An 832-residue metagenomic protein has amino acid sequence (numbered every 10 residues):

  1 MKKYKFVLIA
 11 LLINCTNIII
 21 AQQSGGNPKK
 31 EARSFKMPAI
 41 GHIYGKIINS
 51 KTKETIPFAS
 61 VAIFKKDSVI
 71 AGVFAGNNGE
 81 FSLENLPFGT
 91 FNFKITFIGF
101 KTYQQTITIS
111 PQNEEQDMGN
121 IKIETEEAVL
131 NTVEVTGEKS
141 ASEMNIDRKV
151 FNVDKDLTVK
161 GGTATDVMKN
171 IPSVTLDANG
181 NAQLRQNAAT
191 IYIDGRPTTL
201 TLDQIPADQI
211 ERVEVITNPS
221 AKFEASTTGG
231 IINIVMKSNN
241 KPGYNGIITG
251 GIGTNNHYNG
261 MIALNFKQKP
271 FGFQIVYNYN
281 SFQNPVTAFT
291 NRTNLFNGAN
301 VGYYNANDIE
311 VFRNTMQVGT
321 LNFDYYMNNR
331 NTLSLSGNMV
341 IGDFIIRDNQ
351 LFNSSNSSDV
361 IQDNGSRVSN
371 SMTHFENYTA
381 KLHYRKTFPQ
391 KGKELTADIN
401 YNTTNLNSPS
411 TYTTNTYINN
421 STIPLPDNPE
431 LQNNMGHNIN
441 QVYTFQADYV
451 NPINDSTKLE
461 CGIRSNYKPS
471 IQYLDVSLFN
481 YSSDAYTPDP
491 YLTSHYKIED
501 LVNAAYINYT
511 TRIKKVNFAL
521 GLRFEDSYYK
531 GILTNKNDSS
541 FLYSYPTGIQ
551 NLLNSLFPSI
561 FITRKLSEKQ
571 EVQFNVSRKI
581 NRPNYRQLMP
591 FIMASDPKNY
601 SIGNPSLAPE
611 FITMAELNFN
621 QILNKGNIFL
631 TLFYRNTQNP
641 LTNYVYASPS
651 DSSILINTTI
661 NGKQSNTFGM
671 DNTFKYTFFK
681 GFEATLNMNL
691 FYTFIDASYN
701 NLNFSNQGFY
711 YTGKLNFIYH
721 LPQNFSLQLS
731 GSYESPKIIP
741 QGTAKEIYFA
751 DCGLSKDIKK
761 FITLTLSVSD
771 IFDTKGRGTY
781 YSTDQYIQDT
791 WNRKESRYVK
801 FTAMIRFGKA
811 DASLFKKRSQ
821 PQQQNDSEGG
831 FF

Functional and structural regions predicted by a protein language model:
Q23-F35, I48, S60-A62, T96-I98 (+3 more regions): Short, acidic, small-residue-rich periplasmic hinge/interaction motif at the N-terminus of Gram-negative outer-membrane
I63-S68, K94-T106: A short, solvent-exposed loop/turn motif at the edges and junctions of modular extracellular/periplasmic domains
K66-E80: Short, acidic Ser/Thr/Gly-rich low-complexity loop/linker segments typical of extracellular and cell-surface proteins
E84, N170, L176, Y192 (+1 more regions): Short acidic/polar hinge/loop motifs at secondary-structure boundaries that mediate gating or recognition
N120-K122, A164-V167, L200-T201, R212-V215 (+2 more regions): N-terminal periplasmic accessory domains that precede and gate Gram-negative outer-membrane beta-barrel machines
N256-T287, N300-D348, E376-Y378, I560 (+2 more regions): Transmembrane beta-barrel wall of Gram-negative outer-membrane proteins
V442-Q446, T487-S494, I602-N604, A608 (+4 more regions): Outer membrane beta-barrel strand-and-loop segments of large Gram-negative receptors, especially TonB-dependent
Y528, E568-M614, Y634-S652, I656-N657 (+2 more regions): Surface-exposed extracellular loop regions of Gram-negative outer-membrane beta-barrel proteins, predominantly
